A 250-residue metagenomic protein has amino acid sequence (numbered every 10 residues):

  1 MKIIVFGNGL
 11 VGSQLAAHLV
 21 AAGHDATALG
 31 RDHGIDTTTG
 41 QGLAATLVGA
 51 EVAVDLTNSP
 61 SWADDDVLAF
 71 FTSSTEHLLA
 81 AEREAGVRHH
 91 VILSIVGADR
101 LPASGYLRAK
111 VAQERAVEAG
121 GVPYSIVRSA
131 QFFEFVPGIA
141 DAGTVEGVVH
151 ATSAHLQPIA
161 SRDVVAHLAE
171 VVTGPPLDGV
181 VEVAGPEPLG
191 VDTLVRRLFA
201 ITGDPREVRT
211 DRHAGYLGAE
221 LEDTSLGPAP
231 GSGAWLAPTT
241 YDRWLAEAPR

Functional and structural regions predicted by a protein language model:
M1-I4, A17-H24, G30, Q41 (+2 more regions): Actinobacteria-biased recognition of intrinsically disordered, low-complexity terminal regions
I3-F6, L10-D25, A85-R88, D99-E207 (+1 more regions): Oxidoreductase cofactor-interface core, primarily capturing Rossmann-like NAD(P)-dependent enzymes
A17, A21-A85, V96-P102: NAD(P)H-binding glycine-rich loop region in Rossmannoid oxidoreductase-like domains and their noncatalytic homologs
G34-I35, G42-A44, F133-E134, L189 (+1 more regions): A short acidic, often aromatic-flanked loop/helix-cap motif at beta-alpha or helix-coil junctions that lines enzyme
I35-T38, A63-V67, L156, P186 (+1 more regions): Pocket-edge positions in alpha/beta enzyme catalytic cores
A44-L47, L79, S161-A169, P238-A246: Short, amphipathic alpha-helical "lid/cap" segments that border enzyme active or binding sites
T57, V91-S94, R128-A130: Active-site beta-alpha turn of Rossmann-fold NAD(P)-dependent dehydrogenases/reductases
P188, V195-R250: Mobile cap/lid helix-loop segments that border enzyme active or cofactor-binding sites and regulate substrate access
